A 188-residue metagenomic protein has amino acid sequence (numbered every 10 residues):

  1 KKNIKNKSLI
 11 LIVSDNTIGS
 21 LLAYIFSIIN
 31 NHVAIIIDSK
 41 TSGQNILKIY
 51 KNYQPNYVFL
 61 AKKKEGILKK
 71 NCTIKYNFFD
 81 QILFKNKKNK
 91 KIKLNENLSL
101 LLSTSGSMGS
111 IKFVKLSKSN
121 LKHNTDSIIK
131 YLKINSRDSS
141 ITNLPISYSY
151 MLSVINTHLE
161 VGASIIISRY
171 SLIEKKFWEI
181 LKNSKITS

Functional and structural regions predicted by a protein language model:
K1-K5, T17, Q44-L47, L116-S119: Conserved AMP-binding/adenylate-forming core of the ANL superfamily
K2-K40, T142-P145: Conserved AMP-binding/adenylate-forming
I10, N56-A61, T73-K75: Short, hydrophobic beta-strand segments that form beta-sheet elements in well-ordered domains
I37, K48-Y50, V58: Gly/Ser/Thr-enriched flexible coils
Q54-V58, K185-I186: Proline-aspartate-enriched helix->loop->beta-strand connector
K70-L98, T125: Flexible, low-complexity linker/hinge segments
E96-D126: Conserved AMP-binding A3 loop
K122-S139, S149-S188: Conserved AMP-binding/adenylation subdomain of ANL enzymes
